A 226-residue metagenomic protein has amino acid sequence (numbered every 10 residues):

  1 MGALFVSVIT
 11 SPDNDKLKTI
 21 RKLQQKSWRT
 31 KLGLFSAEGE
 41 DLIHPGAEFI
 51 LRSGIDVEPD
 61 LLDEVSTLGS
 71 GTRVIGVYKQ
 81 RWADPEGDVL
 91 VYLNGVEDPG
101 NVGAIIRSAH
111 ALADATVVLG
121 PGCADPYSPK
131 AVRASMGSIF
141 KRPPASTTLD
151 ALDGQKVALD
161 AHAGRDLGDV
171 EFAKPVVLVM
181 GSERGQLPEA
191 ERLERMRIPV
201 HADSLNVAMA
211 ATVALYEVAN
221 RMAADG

Functional and structural regions predicted by a protein language model:
M1-V102, G122, A219, G226: Arg/Lys-rich RNA-binding interfaces used to dock onto structured RNA substrates
L4, W82-G164: RNA substrate-binding interface of SAM-dependent RNA methyltransferases
G33-L34, F49-I50, R73-G76, V89-V91 (+5 more regions): Structural motif
A37, P99-G103, H201-M209: Short, conserved micro-motifs enriched in small and acidic residues
E40-L42, R52-G54, Y78-R81, T148-L149 (+2 more regions): Short, polar loop motifs at secondary-structure junctions
L51-V57, I139-P144, V179, M196-V200: Short hydrophobic/aromatic-enriched beta-strand-loop microsegments
G76, S108-L112, C123-F140, P188-G226: Structured adenosyl-cofactor binding patch, chiefly the S-adenosyl-L-methionine
A158-V207: Active-site/ligand-binding-proximal alpha/beta "capping" segment
